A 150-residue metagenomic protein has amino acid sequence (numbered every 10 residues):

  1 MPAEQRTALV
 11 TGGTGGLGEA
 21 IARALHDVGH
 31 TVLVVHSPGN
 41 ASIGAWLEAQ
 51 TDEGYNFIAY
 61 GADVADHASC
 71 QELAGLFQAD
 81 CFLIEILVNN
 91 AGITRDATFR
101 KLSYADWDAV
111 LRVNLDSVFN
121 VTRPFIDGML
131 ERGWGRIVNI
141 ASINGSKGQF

Functional and structural regions predicted by a protein language model:
T14-G15: Conserved glycine-rich cofactor-binding loop
H30-A45: Conserved glycine-rich Rossmann-like NAD(P)H-binding loop of the short-chain dehydrogenase/reductase
G61-E72, Y104: The beta1-alpha1 cofactor-binding region of Rossmann-like NAD(H)/NADP(H)-dependent oxidoreductases
N90-R95: Conserved NAD(P)H cofactor-binding loop of Rossmann-fold oxidoreductase domains
T98-F99, D106-L111: Substrate-binding pocket helix/loop in short-chain dehydrogenase/reductase
T122-R123: A short, exposed helix-loop element centered on a Lys and neighboring polar residues
V138-F150: Catalytic loop of short-chain dehydrogenase/reductase
